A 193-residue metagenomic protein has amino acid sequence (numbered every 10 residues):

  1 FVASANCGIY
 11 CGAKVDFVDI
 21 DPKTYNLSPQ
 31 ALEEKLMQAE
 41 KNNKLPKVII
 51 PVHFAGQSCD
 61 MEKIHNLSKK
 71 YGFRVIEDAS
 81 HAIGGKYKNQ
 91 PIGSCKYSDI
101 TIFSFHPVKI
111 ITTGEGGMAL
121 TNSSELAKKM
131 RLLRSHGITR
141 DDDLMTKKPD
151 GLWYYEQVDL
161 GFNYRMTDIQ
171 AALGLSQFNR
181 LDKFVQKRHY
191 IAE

Functional and structural regions predicted by a protein language model:
F1-K70, R74-K86: PLP-dependent aminotransferase-like
A82-N89, Y97-E193: Active-site region of PLP-dependent enzymes
G93: Metal/cofactor-centered catalytic core regions of large enzymes
